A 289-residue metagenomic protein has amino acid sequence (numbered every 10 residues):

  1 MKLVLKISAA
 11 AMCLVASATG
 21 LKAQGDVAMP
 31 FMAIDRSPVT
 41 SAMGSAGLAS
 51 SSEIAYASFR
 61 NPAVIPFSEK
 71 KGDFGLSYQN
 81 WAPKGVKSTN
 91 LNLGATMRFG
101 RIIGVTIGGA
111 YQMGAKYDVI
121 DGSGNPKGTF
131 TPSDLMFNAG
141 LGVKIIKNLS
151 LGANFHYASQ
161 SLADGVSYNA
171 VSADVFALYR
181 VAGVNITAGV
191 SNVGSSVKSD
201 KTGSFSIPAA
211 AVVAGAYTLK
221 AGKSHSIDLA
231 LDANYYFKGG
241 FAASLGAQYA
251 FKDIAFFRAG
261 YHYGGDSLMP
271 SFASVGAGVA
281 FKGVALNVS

Functional and structural regions predicted by a protein language model:
M1-F31, D35-S37: Cleavable N-terminal export/targeting peptides
K22-S289: Subset of outer-membrane beta-barrel
